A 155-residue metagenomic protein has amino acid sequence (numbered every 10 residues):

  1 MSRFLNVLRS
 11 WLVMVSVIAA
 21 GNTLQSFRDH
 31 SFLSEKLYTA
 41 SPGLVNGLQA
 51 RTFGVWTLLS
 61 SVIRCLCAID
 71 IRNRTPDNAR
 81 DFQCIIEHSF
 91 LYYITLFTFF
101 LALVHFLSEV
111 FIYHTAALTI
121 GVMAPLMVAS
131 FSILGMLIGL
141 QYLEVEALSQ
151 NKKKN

Functional and structural regions predicted by a protein language model:
M1-A19: Cytosolic juxtamembrane helix and N-cap/initiation of the first transmembrane helix
S2-N6, A40-L48, R72, F82-S89 (+2 more regions): Juxtamembrane loop-transmembrane helix junctions in multi-pass integral membrane proteins, especially the extracellular
V17, V45-I69, D81, F97-F100: Core segments of alpha-helical transmembrane spans in multipass integral membrane proteins
V17-Q49, G54: Hydrophobic transmembrane helix segments
L24-K36, V62, I71-T75, C84-F90 (+1 more regions): Juxtamembrane interfacial secondary-structure elements that flank transmembrane helices in multi-pass membrane proteins
I69-T75, I85-H88, L103-M123: Membrane-helix boundary connector in multi-pass membrane proteins
N78-R80, Y92-E109: Hydrophobic alpha-helical membrane segments
S130-N151, N155: Membrane-water interface at the C-terminal end of transmembrane alpha helices
